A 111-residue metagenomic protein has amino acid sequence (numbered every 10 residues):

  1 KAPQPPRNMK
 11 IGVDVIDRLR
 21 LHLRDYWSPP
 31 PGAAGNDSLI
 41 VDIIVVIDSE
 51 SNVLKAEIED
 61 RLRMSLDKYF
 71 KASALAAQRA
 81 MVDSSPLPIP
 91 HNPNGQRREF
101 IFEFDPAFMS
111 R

Functional and structural regions predicted by a protein language model:
K1-S28, G32: Intrinsic-disorder/low-complexity signature in envelope-associated proteins
N8-I16, N36, L66-A74: Solvent-exposed, acidic/flexible segments
L21-S28, I44-M64, L75-R111: Conserved "boundary/linchpin" sites in short secondary-structure elements
A33-L39, N92-R97: Short, glycine-/polar-rich solvent-exposed loops and beta-turns at beta-strand/coil boundaries
